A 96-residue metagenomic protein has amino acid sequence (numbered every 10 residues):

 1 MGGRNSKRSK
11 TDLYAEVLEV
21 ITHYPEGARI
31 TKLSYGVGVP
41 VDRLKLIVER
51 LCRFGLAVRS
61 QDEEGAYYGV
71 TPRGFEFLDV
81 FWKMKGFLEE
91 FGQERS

Functional and structural regions predicted by a protein language model:
M1-G2, D79-S96: Amphipathic alpha-helical dimerization/coiled-coil segments that flank or bridge DNA-binding/regulatory modules
M1-L18: Short alpha-helical segments that sit at the start of domains
I21-P25: Short helix-capping/hinge SLiMs at alpha-helix to coil transitions
E26-G36: Short acidic, hydrophobic short linear motifs in intrinsically disordered regions
G38-R53: Short amphipathic alpha-helical interaction segments
C52-D62: A short, conserved structural fragment
E63-V80: Basic, amphipathic "hinge/linker" alpha-helix immediately C-terminal to the N-terminal HTH DNA-binding motif
